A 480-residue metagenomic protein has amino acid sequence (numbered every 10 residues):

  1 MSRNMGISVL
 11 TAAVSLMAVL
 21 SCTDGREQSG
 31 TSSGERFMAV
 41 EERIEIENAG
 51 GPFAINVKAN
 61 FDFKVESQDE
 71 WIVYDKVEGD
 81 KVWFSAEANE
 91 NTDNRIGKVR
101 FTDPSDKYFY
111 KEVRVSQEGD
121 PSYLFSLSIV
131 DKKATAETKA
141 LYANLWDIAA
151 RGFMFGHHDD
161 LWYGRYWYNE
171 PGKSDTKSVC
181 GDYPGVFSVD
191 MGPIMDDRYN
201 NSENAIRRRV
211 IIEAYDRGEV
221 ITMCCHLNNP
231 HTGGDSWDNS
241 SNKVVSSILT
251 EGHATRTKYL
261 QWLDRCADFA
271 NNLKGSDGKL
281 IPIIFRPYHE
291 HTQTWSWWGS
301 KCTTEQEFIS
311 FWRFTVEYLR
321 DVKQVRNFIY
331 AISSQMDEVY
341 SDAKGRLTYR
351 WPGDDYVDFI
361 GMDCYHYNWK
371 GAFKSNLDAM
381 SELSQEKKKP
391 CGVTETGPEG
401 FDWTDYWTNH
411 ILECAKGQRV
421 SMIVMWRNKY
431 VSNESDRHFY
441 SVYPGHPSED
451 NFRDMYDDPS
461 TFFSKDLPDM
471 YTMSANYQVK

Functional and structural regions predicted by a protein language model:
A18-R43, E112-S122: Bacterial Sec-dependent N-terminal signal peptides
P52-W83: Surface-exposed binding patches on compact interaction domains or structured appendages
T92-S105: A short beta-strand micro-motif common to beta-rich folds, especially ectodomain repeats
G119-G192, D197, N201, K465-K480: N-terminal module-boundary/linker segments of secreted carbohydrate-active enzymes
F153-D160, P390-K480: Substrate-binding cleft of secreted/luminal carbohydrate-active enzymes
H157-H158, P282, R286-Y288, W312-G345 (+2 more regions): Aromatic-lined carbohydrate-recognition surfaces of secreted/lumenal glycan-active proteins
F187, R346-K370, W426: Aromatic- and acid-rich polysaccharide-binding/catalytic face of secreted or lumenal carbohydrate-active enzymes
D197-E317, D321, V325: Substrate-binding cleft of extracellular glycoside hydrolase catalytic domains
